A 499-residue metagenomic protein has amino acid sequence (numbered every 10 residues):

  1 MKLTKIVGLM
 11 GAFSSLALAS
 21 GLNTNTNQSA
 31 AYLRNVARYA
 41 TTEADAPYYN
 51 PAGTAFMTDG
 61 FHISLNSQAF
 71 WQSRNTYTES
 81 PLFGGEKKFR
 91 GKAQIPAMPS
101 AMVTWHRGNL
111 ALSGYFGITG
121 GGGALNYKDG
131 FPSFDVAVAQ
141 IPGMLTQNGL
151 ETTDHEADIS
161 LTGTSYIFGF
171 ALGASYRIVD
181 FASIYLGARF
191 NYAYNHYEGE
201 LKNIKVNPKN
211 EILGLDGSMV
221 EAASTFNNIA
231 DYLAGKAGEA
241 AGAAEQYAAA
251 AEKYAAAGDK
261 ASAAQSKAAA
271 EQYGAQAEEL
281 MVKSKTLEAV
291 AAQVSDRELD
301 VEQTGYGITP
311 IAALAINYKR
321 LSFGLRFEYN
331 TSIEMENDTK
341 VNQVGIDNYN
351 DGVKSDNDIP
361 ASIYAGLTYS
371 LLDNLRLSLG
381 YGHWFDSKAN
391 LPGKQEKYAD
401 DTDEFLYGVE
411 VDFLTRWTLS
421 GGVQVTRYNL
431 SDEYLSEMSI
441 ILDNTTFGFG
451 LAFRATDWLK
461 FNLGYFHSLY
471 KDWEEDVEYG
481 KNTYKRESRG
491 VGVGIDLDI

Functional and structural regions predicted by a protein language model:
M1-A19: Gram-negative bacterial Sec-dependent N-terminal signal peptides
A12, F56-T58, S370: A generic structural signal for short, non-catalytic loop/turn and secondary-structure boundary residues
S20-A37, T42, M98-S100, H106-I499: Outer-membrane beta-barrel porins/channels
A40-Y49, A55-Y127, F134: Outer-membrane beta-barrel translocator/receptor signature
